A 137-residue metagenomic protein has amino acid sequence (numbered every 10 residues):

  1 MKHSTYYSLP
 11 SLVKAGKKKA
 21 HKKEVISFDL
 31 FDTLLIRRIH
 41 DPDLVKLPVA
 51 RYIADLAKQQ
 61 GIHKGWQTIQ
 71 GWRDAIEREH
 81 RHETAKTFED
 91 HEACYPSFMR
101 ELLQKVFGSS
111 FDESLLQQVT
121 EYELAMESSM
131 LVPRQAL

Functional and structural regions predicted by a protein language model:
M1-K18: Generic start-of-chain signal for non-secretory N-termini
L12, A136-L137: Well-ordered alpha-helical segments embedded in enzymatic catalytic cores
V13-G71: Active-site neighborhood of HAD-like aspartate-dependent phosphohydrolases
I36, K86-D90, S128: Generic amphipathic alpha-helical segments used as scaffolds and interaction surfaces in large, multi-domain proteins
V45, V49-Y122: A metal-dependent, Asp-based hydrolase signature
S128-Q135: Catalytic cores of eukaryotic secretory-pathway lumenal/extracellular enzymes that build and remodel glycoconjugates
